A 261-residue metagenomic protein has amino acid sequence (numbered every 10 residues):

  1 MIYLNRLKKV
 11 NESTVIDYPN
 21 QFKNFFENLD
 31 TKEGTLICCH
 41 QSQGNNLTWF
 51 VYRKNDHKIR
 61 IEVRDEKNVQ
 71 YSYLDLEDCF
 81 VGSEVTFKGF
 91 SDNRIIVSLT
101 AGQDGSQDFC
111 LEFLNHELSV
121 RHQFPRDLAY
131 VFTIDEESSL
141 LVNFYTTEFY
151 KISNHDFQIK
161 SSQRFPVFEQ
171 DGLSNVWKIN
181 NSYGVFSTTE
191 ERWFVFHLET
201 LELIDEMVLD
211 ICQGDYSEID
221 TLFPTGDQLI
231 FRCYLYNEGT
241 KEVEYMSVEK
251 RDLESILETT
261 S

Functional and structural regions predicted by a protein language model:
I2, I37, G44-R53, D92-G102 (+3 more regions): Short beta-strand elements that form the blades of beta-propeller/WD-repeat-like and other beta-sheet-rich scaffold
I2-K32, I59-E77, D104-P125, Y145-F168 (+2 more regions): Surface-exposed loop/turn elements that mediate protein-protein interactions on large endomembrane-trafficking
F25-Q43, E77-S91, Q123-E137, V167-N181 (+1 more regions): Repeated scaffold domains used in trafficking and secretory/extracellular systems, primarily beta-propellers
G34-T35, S42-I61, Y216: Amphipathic, interaction-prone secondary-structure segments
Y52-R53, V63, F90, V97-L99 (+8 more regions): Short beta-strand element of the conserved SAM-dependent methyltransferase core
S72-L76, F80-F90, V97-A101, Q107: Long, mid-chain structured domain cores
N143-Y145, Y183, S187-F194, E202 (+2 more regions): Short aromatic loop motif centered on NTY/YTY
